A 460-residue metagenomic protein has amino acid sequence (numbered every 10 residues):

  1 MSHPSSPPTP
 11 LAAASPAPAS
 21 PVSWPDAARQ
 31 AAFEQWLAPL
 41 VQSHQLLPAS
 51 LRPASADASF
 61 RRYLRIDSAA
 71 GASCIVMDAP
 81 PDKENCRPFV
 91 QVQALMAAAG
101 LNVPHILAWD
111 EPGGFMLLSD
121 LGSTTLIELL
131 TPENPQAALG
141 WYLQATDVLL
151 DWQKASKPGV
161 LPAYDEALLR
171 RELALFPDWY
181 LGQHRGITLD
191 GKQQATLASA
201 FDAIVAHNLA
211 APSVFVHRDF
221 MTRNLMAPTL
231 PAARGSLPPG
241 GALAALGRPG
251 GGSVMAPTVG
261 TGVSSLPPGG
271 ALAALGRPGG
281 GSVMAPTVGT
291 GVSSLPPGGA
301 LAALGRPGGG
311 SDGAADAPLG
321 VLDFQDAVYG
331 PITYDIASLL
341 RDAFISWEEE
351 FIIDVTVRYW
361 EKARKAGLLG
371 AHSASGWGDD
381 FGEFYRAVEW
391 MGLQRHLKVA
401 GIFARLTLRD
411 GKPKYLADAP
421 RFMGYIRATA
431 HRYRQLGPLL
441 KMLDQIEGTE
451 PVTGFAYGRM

Functional and structural regions predicted by a protein language model:
M1-F115, T124, V214, P228-A233 (+4 more regions): Conserved NTP-binding catalytic cores of kinases and kinase-like/nucleotidyltransferase enzymes across multiple kinase
H3, K398-M460: ATP/Mg2+ or Mg2+-diphosphate-binding catalytic cores that bind nucleotide phosphates or diphosphates via glycine-rich
A54, R61-I187, Q193, L209-A210: ATP-binding pocket architecture of kinase catalytic cores
F60-D67, V76, W152, F201-G235 (+2 more regions): Active-site acidic catalytic loop and adjacent metal/ATP-binding pocket of ATP-dependent phosphoryl transfer enzymes
P177-H184, Y329-A374, W390-R409, F422-T429: Active-site activation/catalytic loop segments of kinase-like enzymes and analogous catalytic loops in related
D190-I204, V355, Y415-Y425: Extended, well-ordered alpha-helical scaffold segments
S236-S311: Long, intrinsically disordered low-complexity tandem-repeat segments
A371-R386: Histidine/acidic-rich helix-loop-helix segments that form or flank divalent-metal centers in metalloenzyme catalytic
